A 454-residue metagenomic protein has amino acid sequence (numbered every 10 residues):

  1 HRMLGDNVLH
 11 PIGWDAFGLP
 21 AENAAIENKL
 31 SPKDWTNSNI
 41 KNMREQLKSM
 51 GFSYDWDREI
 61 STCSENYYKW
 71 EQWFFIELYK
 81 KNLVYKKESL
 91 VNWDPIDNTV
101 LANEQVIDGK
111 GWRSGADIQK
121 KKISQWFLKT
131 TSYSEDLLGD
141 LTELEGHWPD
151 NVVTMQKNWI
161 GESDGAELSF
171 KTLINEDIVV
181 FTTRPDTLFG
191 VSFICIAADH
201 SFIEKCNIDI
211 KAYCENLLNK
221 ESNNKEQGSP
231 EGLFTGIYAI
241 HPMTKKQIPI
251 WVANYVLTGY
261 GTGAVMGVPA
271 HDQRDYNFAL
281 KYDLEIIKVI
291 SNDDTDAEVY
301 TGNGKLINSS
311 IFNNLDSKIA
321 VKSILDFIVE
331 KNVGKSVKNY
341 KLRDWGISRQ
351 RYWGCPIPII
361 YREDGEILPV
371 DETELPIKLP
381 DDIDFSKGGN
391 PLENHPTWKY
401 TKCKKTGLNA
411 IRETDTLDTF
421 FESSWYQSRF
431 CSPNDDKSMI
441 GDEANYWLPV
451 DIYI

Functional and structural regions predicted by a protein language model:
H1-L30, T36, E59-F74, T182-T183 (+2 more regions): N-terminal catalytic cores of NTP/NDP-binding nucleotidyl/phosphoryl-transfer enzymes
R2-L9, I107-W112, I237, Y260-H271 (+2 more regions): Conserved active-site neighborhood of enzyme catalytic/cofactor-binding cores
N7, H200-D294, E298: Catalytic alpha/beta core of large soluble enzyme barrels
N28-I178, A264-P376, I383, N390-E393: Residue patterns forming the tRNA-binding/recognition surfaces of aminoacyl-tRNA synthetases and related DALR
T130-S163, V191, I196-L233, T373-K402: Amphipathic alpha-helical
I160-D164, P185-L188, S229-L233, P242-T244 (+3 more regions): A short catalytic or substrate-binding loop motif that flags glycine-/basic-rich loops and adjacent residues that bind
E167-E176, I240, T258, K405-N409: A short acidic-Thr-Gly-centered motif at the start of a beta-strand
I178-H200, W345, R351-P358, T416-F430: Conserved phosphate/anionic-ligand binding catalytic regions in large, soluble enzymes, centered on
